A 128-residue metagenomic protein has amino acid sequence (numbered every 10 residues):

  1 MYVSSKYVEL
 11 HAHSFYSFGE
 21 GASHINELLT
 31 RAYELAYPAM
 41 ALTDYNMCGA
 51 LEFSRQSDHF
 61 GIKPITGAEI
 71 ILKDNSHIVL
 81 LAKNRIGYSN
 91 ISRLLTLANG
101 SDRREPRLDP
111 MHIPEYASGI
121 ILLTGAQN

Functional and structural regions predicted by a protein language model:
M1-N128: Phosphodiester-processing cores and adjacent nucleic acid-binding clamps
